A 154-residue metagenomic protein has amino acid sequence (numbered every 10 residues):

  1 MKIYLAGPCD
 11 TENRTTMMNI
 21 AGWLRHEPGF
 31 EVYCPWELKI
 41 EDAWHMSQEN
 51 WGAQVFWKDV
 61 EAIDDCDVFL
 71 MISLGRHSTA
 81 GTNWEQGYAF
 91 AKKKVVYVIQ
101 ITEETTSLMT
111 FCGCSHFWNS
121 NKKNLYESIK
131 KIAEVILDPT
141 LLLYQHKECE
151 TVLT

Functional and structural regions predicted by a protein language model:
M1-T154: Conserved catalytic or regulatory cores that recognize and/or transform ribose-phosphate-containing ligands
